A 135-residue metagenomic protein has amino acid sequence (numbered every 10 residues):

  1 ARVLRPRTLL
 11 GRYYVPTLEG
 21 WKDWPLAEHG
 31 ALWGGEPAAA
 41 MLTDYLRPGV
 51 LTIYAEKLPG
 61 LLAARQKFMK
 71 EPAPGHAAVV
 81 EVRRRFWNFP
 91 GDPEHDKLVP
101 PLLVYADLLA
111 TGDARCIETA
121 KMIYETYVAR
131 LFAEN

Functional and structural regions predicted by a protein language model:
R2-N135: Long, low-complexity, charge-rich intrinsically disordered regions
